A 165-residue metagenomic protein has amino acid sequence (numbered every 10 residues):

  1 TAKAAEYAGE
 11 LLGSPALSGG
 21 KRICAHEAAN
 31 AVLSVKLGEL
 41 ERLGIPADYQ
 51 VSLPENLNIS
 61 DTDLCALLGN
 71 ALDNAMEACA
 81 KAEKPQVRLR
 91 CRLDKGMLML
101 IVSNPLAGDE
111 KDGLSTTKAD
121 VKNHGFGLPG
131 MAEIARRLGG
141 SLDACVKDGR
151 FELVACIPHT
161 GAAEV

Functional and structural regions predicted by a protein language model:
G9-G13, A25-R42: Short beta-to-alpha transition helix within the HATPase_c
K21, A47-L68: Conserved short strand/loop->alpha-helix "switch" segment adjacent to the catalytic nucleotide/phosphoryl-transfer site
D61-E83: Conserved ATP-binding N-box helix of the HATPase_c
A82, Q86-G96: Short beta-strand/loop element within the Bergerat-fold HATPase_c
L98-F126, E164: Glycine-rich/acidic phosphate-handling loop/turn and adjacent ATP-lid/helix of nucleotide-binding kinase/ATPase domains
L138-E152: Glycine-rich ATP-binding loops of the HATPase_c
R150-G161: Short C-terminal beta-strand
